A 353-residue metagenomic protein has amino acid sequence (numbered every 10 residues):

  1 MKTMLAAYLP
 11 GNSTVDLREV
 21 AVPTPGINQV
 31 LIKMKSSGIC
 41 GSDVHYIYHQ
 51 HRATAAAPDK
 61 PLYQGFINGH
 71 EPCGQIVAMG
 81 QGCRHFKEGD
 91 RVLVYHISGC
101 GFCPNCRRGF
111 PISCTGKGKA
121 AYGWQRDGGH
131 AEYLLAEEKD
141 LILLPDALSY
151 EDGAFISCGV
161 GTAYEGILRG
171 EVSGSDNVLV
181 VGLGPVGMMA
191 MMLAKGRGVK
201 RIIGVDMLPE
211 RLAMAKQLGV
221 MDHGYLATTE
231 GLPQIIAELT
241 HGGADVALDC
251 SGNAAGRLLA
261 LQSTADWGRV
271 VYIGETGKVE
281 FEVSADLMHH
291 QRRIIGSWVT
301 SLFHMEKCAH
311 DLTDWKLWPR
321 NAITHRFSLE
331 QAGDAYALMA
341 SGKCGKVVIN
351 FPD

Functional and structural regions predicted by a protein language model:
M1-M4, P209, A254, L258-L261 (+1 more regions): C-terminal hydrophobic helical "lid"/dimerization subdomain of Rossmann-like NAD(P)H-dependent oxidoreductases
P23-S37, R52-P104, D140, P145-A147: Glycine-rich beta-strand-centered segment in the early N-terminal region that forms part of a ligand/cofactor-binding
P58-H70, C100-V181: NAD(P)H dinucleotide-binding glycine-rich loop of Rossmann-like/cofactor-binding domains, especially the beta1-alpha1
G89, M221, G243-A244, A332: Local beta-strand N-terminus motif with an aromatic residue
D146-T229, Q234: Mid-domain Rossmann-like dinucleotide-binding core that forms the NAD(H)/NADP(H) cofactor-binding site
V199, K216, A254-D314, F351-D353: Glycine-rich phosphate-binding loop and adjacent beta-alpha segment of Rossmann(oid) nucleotide-cofactor-binding
I235-V246: A short acidic, Gly/Pro-enriched loop at the edge of an enzyme's catalytic core that lines a small-molecule cofactor
